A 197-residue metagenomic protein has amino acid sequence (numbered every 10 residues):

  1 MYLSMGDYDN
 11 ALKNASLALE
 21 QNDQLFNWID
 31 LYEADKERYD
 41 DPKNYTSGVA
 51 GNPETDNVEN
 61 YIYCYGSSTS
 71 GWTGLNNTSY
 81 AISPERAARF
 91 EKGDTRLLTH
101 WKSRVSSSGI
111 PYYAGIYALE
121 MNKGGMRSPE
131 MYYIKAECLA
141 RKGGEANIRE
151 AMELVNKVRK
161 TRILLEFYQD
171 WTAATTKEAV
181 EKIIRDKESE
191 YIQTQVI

Functional and structural regions predicted by a protein language model:
M1-G74, R86-I197: Acidic/polar-rich alpha-helix caps and helix-coil junctions
N76-T78: Short, polar loop/linker segments at the starts of domains and inter-domain junctions
Y80-P84: Acidic/Gly/His-enriched mid-domain segments of enzyme catalytic cores or analogous surface patches that mediate
